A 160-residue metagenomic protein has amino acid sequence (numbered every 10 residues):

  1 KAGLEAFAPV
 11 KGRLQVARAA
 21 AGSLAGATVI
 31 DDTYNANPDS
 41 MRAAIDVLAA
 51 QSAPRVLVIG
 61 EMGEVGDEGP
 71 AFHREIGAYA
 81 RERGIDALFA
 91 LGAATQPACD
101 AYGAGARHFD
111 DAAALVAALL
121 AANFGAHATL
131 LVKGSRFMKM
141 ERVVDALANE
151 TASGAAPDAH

Functional and structural regions predicted by a protein language model:
K1-H160: ATP-dependent carboxylate-amine ligase
